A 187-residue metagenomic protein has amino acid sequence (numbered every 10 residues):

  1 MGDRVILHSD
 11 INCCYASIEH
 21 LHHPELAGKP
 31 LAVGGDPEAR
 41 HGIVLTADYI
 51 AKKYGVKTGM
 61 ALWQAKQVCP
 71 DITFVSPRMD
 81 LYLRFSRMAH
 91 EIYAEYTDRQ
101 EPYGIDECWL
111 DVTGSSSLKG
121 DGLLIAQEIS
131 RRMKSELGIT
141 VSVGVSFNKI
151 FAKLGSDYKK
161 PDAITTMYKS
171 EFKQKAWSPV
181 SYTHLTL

Functional and structural regions predicted by a protein language model:
M1-L185: Gly/Gly-Pro- and Ser/Thr-rich, intrinsically disordered tail segments characteristic of DNA damage-repair and tolerance
